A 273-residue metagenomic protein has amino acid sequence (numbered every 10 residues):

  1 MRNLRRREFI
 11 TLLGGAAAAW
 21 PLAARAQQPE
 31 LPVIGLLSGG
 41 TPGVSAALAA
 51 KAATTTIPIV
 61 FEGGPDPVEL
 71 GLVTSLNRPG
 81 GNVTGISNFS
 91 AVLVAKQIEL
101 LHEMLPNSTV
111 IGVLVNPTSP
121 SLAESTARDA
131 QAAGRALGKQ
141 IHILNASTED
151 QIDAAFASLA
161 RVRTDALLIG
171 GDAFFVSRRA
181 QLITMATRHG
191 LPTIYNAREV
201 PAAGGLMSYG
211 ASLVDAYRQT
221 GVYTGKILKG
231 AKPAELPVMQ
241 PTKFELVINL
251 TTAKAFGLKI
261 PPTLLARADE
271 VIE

Functional and structural regions predicted by a protein language model:
M1-E273: Short hydrophobic alpha-helices and adjacent helix-cap/hinge residues
